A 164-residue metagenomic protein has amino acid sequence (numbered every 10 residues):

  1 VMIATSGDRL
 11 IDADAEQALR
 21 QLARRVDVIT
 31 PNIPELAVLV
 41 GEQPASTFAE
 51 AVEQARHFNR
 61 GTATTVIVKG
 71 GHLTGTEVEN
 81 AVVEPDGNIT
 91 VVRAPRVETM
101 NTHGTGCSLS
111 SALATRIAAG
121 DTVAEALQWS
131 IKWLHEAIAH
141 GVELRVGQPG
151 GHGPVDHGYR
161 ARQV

Functional and structural regions predicted by a protein language model:
A4-S6: Conserved beta-loop-beta/alpha segment of the NTase-like Rossmann-fold superfamily that binds/positions NTPs
L10-I89: Conserved phosphate/ATP/ADP-binding segment of small-molecule kinases
E35, G70-T74, P95-E98, S130-L134: Glycine-rich beta-alpha junction loops
V38, M100-V123: Short, small-residue alpha-helix embedded
N88-T90, R116-S130: Phosphate-handling active-site elements
I89-G104: Short pre-catalytic strand/loop immediately N-terminal to key active-site residues, enriched for Gly-Thr
E125-V164: Charged C-terminal helix
